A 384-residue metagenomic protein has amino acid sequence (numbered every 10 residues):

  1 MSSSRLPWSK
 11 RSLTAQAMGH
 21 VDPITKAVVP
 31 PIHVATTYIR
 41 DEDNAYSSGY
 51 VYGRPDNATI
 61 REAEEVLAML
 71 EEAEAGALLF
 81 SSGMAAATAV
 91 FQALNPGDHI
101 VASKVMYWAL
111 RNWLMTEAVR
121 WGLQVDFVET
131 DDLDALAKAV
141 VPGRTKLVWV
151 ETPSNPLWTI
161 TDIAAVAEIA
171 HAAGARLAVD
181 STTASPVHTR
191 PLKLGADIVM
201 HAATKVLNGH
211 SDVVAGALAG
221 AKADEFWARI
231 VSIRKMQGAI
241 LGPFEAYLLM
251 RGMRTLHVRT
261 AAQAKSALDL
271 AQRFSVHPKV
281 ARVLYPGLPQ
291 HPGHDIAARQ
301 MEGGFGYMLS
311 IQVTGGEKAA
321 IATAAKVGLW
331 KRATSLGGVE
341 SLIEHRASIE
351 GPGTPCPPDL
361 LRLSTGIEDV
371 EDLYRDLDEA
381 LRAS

Functional and structural regions predicted by a protein language model:
M1-N57, E65-V66: N-terminal "arm"/small-domain region of PLP-dependent enzymes with the aminotransferase-like
S2-L6, Q16, A75-K279, L284: Conserved PLP-enzyme active-site core in the AAT-like
G19-V21, V34-R40, T183-S185, K205 (+5 more regions): Glycine-rich beta-alpha junction loops
T37-A85, A93, A109-T116: Conserved N-terminal alpha-helix of the aminotransferase class I/II PLP-enzyme fold
M115, R259, A325, S341-S384: PLP-dependent enzyme catalytic core of the Aspartate aminotransferase-like
Q237, V327-G337, A380-S384: A common structural junction motif
L249-V258, Y307-T314, L361-G366: Short, well-ordered beta-strand elements within core beta-sheets of diverse protein domains
L268-G328, A347-P355: Conserved small-domain helix->loop->beta segment predominantly found in fold-type I
